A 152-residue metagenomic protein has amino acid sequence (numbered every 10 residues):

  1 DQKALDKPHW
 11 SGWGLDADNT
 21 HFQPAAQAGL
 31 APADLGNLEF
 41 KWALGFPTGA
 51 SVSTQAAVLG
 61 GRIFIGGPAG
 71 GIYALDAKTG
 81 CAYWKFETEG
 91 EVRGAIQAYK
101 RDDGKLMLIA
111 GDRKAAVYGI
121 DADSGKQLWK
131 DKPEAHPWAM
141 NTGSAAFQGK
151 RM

Functional and structural regions predicted by a protein language model:
D1-D6, K78-G80, R151: Short intrinsically disordered, low-complexity coil segments enriched in acidic
D1-F40: Blade/loop signatures of beta-propeller domains
K7-A17, G49-Y73, G90-V117, W138-M152: Repeat-blade elements of multi-bladed beta-propeller folds
P24-L59, I63-F64: Asp/Glu-centered strand-loop micro-motifs enriched in Gly/Pro and often flanked by an aromatic residue
G29-P32, A74, F86, G119: A general structural signal for stabilizing positions within well-ordered secondary structure
E39-K41, C81-W84, K126-K130: A structural motif specific to WD40 beta-propellers
L44-T48, F86-T88, K132-H136: Surface loop/turn motifs at the tips and blade-to-blade linkers of beta-strand repeat domains
D76-T79, D121-S124: Short loop/turn segments that connect beta-strands within beta-propeller blades
